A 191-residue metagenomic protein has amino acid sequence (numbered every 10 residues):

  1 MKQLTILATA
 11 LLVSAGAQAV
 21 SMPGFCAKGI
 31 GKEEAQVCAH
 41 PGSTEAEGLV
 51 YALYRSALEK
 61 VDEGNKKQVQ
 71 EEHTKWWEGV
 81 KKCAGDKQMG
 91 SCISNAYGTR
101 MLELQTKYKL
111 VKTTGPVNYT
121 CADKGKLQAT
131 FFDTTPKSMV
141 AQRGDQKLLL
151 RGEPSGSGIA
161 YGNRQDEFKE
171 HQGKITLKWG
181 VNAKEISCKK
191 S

Functional and structural regions predicted by a protein language model:
M1-A8: Sec-dependent signal peptide recognition, specifically the positively charged N-region followed immediately by
S14-A17: N-terminal signal peptide c-region/cleavage motif recognized by signal peptidases
V20-S191: N-terminal alpha-helical modules
